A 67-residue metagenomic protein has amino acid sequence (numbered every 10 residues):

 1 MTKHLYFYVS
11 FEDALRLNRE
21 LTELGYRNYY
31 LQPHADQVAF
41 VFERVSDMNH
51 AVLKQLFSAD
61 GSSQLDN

Functional and structural regions predicted by a protein language model:
M1-A35: N-terminal acidic leader/helix
T2, F42-S46, L65-N67: Short alpha-helical interface elements
L5, V38-F40, Q55: Short non-domain terminal segments
S10-A14, E43-H50: Helix N-cap motif at beta-to-alpha junctions
E20-E23, N49-G61: Short amphipathic alpha-helices in soluble, non-transmembrane regions that often serve as interface/regulatory elements
R27-P33, S58-N67: Conserved short beta-strand edge segments in small beta-sheet-based binding/regulatory domains
Q32-M48: BRCT (BRCA1 C-terminal) domain core and associated BRCT-interaction motifs
